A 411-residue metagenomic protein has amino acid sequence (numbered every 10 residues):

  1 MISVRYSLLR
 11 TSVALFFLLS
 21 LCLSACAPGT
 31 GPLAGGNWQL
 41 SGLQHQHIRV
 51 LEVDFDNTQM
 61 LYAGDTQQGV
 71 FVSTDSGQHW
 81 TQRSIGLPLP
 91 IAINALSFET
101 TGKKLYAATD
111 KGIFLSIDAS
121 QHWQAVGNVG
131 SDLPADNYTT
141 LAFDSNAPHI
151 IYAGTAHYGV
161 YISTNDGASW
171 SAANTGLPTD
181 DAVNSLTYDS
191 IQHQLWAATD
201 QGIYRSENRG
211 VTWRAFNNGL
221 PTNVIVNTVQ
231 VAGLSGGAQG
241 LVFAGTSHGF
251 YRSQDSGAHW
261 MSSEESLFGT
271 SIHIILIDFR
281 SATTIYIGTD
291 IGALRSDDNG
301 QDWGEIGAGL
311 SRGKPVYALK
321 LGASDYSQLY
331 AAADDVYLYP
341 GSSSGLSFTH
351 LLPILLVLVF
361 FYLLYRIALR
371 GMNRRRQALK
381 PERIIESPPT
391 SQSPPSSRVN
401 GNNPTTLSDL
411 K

Functional and structural regions predicted by a protein language model:
I2, L8, V13-K411: Extracellular glycan-interacting surfaces
